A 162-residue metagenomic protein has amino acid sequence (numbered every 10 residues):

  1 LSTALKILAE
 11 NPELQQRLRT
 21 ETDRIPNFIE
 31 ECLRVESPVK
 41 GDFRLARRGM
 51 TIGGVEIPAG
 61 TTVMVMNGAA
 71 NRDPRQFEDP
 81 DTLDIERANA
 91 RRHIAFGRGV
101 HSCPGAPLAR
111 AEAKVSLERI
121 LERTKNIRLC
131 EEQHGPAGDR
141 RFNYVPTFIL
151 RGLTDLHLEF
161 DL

Functional and structural regions predicted by a protein language model:
L1-L162: Cytochrome P450
